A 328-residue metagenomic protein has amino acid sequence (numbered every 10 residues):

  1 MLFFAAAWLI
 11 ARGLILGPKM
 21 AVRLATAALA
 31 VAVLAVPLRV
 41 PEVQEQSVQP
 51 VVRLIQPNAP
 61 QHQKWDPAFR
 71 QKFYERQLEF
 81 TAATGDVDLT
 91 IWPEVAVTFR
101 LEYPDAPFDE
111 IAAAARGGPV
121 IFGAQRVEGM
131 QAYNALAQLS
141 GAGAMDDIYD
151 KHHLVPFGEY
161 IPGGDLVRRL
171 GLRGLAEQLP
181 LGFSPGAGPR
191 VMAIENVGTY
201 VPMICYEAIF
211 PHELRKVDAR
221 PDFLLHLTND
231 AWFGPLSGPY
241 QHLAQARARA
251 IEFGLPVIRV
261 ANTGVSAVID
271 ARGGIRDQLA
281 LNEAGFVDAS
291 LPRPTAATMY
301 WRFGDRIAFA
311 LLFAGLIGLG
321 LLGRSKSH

Functional and structural regions predicted by a protein language model:
M1-H328: Enzyme catalytic cores with a strong preference for nitrogen-chemistry domains
